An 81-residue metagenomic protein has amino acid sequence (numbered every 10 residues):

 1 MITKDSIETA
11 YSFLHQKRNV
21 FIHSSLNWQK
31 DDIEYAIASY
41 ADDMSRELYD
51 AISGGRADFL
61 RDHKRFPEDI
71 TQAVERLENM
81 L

Functional and structural regions predicted by a protein language model:
M1-W28: Short terminal alpha-helical segments
I7, Y11-L14, K30-I33, A41 (+3 more regions): Generic L/I/V-rich hydrophobic alpha-helical segments across diverse proteins
F13, S25, E47, F59 (+1 more regions): Acidic/proline-rich low-complexity IDRs
R18, I22, A41, S45 (+2 more regions): A structural signal for well-ordered alpha-helices, especially hydrophobic packing surfaces of coiled-coils
L26-R65: Acidic, low-complexity, intrinsically disordered interaction modules
